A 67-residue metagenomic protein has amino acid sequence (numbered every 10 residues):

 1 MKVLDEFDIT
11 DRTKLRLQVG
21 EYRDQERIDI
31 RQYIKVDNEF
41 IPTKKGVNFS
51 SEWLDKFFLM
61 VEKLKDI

Functional and structural regions predicted by a protein language model:
M1-I67: Positively charged, low-complexity terminal tracts and the immediately adjacent first secondary-structure elements
